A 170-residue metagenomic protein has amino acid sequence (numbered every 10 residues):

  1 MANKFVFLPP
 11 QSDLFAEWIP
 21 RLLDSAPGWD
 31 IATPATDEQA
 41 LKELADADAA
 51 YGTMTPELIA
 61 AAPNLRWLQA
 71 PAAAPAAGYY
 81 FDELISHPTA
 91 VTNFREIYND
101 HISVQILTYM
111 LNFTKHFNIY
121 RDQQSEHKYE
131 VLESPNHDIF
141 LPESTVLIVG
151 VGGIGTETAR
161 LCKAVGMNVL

Functional and structural regions predicted by a protein language model:
M1-T92: An N-terminal-biased, well-structured beta-alpha scaffold segment characteristic of Rossmann-like dinucleotide-binding
Q11, E96-N99, V151: Short beta->alpha junction loops/turns
D13-A16, N99-D100, T156: Loop/helix-junction capping segments adjacent to catalytic residues or to phosphate/diphosphate-binding pockets
S86-T145: Phosphate-binding beta-alpha-beta segment of Rossmann-like dinucleotide-binding domains, i.e., the NAD(P)
P135-L170: Rossmann-like dinucleotide/phosphate-binding beta-alpha-beta segment
